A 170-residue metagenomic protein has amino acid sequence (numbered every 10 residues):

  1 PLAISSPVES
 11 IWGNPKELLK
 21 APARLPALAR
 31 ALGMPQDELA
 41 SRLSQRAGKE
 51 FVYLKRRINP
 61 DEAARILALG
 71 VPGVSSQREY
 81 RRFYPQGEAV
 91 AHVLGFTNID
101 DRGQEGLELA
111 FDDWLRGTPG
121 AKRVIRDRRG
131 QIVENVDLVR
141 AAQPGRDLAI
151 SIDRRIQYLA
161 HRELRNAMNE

Functional and structural regions predicted by a protein language model:
P1-M34: Juxtamembrane extramembrane loops of integral membrane proteins
S5-S6, P72-Q77, E170: Short, well-structured beta-strand/strand-turn elements
I11-L18, F96-D100, D147, D153: Short, polar/charged loop or turn motifs at beta-strand boundaries
A21, L107, I152, I156: Hydrophobic (often cysteine-bearing) scaffold residues that line and stabilize catalytic clefts of nucleotide/cofactor
A23-L32, E38-R146: Small/polar-residue-rich segments within soluble enzyme cores
F51, V133-E170: Conserved, well-ordered alpha-helix/loop/beta-strand core segments that scaffold catalytic motifs
